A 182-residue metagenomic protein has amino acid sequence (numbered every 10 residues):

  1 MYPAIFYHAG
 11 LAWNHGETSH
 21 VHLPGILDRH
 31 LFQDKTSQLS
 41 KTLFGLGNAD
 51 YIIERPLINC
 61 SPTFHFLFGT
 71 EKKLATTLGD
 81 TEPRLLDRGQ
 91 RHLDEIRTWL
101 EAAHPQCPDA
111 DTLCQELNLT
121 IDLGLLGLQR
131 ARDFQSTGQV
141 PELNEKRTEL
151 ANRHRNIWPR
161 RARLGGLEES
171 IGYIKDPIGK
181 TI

Functional and structural regions predicted by a protein language model:
M1-I182: Substrate-binding groove of N-acetylhexosamine-processing glycoside hydrolases
